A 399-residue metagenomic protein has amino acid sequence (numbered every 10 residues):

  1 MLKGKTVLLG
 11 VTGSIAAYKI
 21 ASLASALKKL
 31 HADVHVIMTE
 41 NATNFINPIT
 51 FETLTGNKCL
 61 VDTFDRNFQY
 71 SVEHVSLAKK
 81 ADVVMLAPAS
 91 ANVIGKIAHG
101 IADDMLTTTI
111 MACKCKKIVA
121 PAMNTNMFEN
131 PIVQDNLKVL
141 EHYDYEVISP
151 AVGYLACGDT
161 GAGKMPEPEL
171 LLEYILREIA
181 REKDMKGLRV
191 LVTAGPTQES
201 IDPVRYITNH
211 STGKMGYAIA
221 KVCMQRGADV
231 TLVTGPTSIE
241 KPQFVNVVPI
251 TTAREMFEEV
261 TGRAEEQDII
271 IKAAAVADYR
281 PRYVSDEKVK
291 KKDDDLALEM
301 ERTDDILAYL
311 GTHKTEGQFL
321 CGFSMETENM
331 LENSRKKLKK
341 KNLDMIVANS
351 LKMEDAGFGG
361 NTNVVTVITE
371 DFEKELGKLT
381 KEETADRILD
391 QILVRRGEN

Functional and structural regions predicted by a protein language model:
M1-I118, N124-G213, Y217-N399: A cross-family phosphate/adenosyl-ligand binding-site feature
